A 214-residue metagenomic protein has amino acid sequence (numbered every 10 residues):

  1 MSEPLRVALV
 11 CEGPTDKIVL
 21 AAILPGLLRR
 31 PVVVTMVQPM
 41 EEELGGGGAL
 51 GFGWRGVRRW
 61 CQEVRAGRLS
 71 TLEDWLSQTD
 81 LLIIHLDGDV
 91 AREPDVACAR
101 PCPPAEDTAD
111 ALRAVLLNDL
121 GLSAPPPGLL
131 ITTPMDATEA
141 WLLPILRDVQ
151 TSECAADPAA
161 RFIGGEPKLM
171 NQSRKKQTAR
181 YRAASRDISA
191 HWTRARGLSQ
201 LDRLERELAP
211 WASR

Functional and structural regions predicted by a protein language model:
M1-P4, K17-W54, R58-R214: C-terminal accessory helical subdomains adjacent to catalytic cores in phosphodiester- and nucleotide-handling enzymes
A8-V10: Conserved beta-strand elements of the Class I
G13-T15: Short polar catalytic/cofactor-binding loops
